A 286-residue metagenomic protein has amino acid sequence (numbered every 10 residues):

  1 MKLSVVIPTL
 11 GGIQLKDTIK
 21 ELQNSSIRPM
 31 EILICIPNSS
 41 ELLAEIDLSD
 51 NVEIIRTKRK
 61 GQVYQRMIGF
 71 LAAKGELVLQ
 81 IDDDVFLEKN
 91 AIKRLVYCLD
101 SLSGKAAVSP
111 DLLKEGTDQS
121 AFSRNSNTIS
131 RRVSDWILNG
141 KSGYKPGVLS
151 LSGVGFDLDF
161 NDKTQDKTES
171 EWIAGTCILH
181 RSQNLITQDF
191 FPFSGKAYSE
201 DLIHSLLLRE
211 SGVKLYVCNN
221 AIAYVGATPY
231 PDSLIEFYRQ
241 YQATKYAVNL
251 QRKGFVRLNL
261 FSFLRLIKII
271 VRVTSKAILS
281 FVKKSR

Functional and structural regions predicted by a protein language model:
G11-N24: Short, well-formed alpha-helical segments that are part of the catalytic scaffolds of diverse glycosyltransferases
I19, P29-S39, I55-R56: Short beta-strand/loop segment that forms part of the nucleotide-sugar
T57-A73: Glycine-rich, basic loop-to-helix element that forms the pyrophosphate-binding segment of sugar-nucleotide handling
V78: Short aromatic/hydrophobic "clamp" motif used to bind/position activated sugar donors
A91-G143: Conserved donor NDP-sugar-binding/catalytic core segment of glycosyltransferases
K141-H180: A recurrent flexible, glycine/aromatic-enriched loop bordering the glycosyltransferase active site that acts as
S170-C177, I186-L206, E210-V217, A221-A223: Donor nucleotide-sugar recognition loop
L234-R286: Non-catalytic, C-terminal membrane-associated alpha-helical segments of glycosyltransferases
